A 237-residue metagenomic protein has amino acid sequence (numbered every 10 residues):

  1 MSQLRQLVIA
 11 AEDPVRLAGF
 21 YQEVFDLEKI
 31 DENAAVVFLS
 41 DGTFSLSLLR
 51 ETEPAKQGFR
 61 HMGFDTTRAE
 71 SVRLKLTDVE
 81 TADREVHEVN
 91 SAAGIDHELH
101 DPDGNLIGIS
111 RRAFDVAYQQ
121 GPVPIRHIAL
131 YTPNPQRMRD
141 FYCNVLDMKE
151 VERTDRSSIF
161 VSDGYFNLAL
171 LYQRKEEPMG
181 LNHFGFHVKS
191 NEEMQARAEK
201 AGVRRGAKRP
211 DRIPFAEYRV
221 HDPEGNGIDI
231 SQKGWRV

Functional and structural regions predicted by a protein language model:
M1-L46, A129-L168: Core segments of cupin and vicinal oxygen chelate
M1-V15, F59-M62, R111-R139, L181-F184 (+1 more regions): N-terminal beta-strand motif that seeds the catalytic metal site of vicinal oxygen chelate
D13-P14, T67-E70, N134-P135, K189-E192: Helix N-cap motif at beta-to-alpha junctions
L17-F20, S71-K75, M138-F141, M194-R197: Hydrophobic side chains in well-ordered alpha-helices
D31, D41-G42, P54, G58-G63 (+6 more regions): Polar/charged low-complexity regions in secreted precursors and cytosolic/nuclear IDRs
N33-A35, K56, S91-I95, D155-S157 (+1 more regions): Short acidic/glycine-enriched loop/turn segments that link adjacent beta-strands
T77-P124, L130, E199-V237: Vicinal oxygen chelate
R137-R139, C143-I230, G234-V237: Structured core of small recognition/catalytic domains
